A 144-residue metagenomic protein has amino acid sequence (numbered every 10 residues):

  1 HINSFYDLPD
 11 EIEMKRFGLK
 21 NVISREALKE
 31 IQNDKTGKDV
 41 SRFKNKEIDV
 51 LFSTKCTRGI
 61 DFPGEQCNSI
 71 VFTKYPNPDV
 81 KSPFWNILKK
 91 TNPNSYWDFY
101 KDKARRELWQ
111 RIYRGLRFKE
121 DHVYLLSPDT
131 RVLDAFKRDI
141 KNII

Functional and structural regions predicted by a protein language model:
H1-K15: Conserved strand-helix element at the start of the C-terminal RecA-like helicase core
F5-D7, T130-A135: Short, internal active-site loops enriched in acidic
D10-E11, K81, F136: Generic domain-boundary/flexible-linker signal
E13-V40: Conserved RecA-like helicase motor-core motifs
K29, K35-L133: Conserved RecA-like P-loop NTPase helicase motor core
L133-I144: Short, low-complexity, polybasic intrinsically disordered segments
